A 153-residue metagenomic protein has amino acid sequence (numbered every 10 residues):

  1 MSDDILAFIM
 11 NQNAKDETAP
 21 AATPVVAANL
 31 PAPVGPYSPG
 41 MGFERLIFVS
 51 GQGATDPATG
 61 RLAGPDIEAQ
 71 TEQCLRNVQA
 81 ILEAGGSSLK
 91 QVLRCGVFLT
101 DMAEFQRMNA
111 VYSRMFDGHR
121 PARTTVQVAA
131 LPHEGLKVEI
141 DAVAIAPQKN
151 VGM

Functional and structural regions predicted by a protein language model:
S2-M153: Short, polar/acidic, helix-capping and beta-turn segments at strand->helix junctions that line the mouths
